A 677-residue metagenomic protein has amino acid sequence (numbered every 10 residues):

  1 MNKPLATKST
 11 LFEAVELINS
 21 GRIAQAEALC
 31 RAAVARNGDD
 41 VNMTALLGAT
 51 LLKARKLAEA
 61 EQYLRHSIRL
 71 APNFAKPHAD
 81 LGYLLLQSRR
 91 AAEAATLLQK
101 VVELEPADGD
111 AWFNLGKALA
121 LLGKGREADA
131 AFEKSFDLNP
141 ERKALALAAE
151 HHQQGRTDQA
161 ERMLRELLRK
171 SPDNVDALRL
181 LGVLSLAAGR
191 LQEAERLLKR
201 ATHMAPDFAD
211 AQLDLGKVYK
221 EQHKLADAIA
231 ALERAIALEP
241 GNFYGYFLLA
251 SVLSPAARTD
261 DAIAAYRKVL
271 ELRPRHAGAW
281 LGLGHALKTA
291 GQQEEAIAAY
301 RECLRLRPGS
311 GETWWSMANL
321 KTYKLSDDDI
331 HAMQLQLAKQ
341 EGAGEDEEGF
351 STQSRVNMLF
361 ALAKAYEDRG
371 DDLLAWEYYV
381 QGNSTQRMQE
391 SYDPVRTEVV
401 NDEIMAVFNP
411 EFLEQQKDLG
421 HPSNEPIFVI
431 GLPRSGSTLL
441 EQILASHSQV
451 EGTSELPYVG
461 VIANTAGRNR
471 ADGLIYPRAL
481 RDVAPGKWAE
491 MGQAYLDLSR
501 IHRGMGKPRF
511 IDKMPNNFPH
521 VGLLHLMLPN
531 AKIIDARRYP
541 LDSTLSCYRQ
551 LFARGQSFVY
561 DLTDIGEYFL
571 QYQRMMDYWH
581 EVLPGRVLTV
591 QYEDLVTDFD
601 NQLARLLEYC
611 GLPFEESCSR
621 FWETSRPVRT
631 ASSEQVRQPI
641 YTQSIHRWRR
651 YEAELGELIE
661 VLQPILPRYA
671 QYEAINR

Functional and structural regions predicted by a protein language model:
M1-G504, I675-R677: Alpha-helical solenoid repeat scaffolds of the TPR/TPR-like class and their adjacent stem/linker regions that mediate
A290, E302, T453, Y458-W488 (+1 more regions): PAPS-dependent sulfotransferase catalytic domain
S446, E660-L662, Q671: RecB-family 4Fe-4S metal-dependent nuclease core
F558, Y672-E673: Flexible, Gly/Pro-enriched loop and linker segments at secondary-structure and domain junctions
